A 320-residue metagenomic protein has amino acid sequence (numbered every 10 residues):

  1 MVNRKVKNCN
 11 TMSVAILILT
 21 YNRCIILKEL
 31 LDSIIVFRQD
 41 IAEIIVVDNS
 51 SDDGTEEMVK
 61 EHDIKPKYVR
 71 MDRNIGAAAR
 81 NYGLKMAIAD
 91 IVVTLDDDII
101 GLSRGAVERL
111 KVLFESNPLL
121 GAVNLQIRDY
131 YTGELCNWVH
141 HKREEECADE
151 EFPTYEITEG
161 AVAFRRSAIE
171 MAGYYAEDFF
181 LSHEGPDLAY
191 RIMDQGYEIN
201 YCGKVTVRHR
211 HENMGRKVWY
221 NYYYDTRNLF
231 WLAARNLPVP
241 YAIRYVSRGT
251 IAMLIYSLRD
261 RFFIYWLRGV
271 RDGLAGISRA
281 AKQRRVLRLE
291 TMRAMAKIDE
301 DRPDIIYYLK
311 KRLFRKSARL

Functional and structural regions predicted by a protein language model:
M1-S33: N-proximal low-complexity "stem/linker" segments adjacent to membrane-targeting elements
D32-I41: Short, acidic, metal-binding catalytic loop of nucleotide-sugar glycosyltransferases
S33, D48-E56, I100: A conserved acidic beta->alpha catalytic loop
M71-A87: Glycine-rich, basic loop-to-helix element that forms the pyrophosphate-binding segment of sugar-nucleotide handling
V92: Short aromatic/hydrophobic "clamp" motif used to bind/position activated sugar donors
R104-C136: Conserved donor NDP-sugar-binding/catalytic core segment of glycosyltransferases
E156-F164, A168-G173, D178-T206: A short, conserved alpha-helix in the catalytic core of glycosyltransferases
A242-L320: Non-catalytic, C-terminal membrane-associated alpha-helical segments of glycosyltransferases
